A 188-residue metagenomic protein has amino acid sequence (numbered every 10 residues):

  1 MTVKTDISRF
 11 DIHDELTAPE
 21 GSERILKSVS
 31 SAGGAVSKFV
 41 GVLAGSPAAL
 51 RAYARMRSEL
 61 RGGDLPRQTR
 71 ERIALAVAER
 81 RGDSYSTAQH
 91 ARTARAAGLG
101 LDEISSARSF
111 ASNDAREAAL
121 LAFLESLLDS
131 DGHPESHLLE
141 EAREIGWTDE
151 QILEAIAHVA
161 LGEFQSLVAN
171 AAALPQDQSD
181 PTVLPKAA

Functional and structural regions predicted by a protein language model:
M1-A188: Hydrophobic alpha-helical segments
